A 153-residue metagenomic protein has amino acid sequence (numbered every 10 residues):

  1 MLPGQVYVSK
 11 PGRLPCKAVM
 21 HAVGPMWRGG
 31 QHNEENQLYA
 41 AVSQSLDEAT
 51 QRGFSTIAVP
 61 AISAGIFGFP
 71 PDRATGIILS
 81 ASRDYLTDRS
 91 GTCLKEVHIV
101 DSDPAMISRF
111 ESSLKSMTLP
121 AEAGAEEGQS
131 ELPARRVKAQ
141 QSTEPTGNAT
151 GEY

Functional and structural regions predicted by a protein language model:
M1-Y153: Macrodomain-like recognition of ADP-ribose-binding/processing modules
